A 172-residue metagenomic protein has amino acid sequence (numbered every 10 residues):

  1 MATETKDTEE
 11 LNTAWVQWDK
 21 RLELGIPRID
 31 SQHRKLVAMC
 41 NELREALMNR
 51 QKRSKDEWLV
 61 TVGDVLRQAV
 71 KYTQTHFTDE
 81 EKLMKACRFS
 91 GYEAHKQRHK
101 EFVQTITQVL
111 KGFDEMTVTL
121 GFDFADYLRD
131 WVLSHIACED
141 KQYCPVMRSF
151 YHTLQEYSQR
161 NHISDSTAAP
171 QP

Functional and structural regions predicted by a protein language model:
A2-P172: Small-residue-biased structural context
